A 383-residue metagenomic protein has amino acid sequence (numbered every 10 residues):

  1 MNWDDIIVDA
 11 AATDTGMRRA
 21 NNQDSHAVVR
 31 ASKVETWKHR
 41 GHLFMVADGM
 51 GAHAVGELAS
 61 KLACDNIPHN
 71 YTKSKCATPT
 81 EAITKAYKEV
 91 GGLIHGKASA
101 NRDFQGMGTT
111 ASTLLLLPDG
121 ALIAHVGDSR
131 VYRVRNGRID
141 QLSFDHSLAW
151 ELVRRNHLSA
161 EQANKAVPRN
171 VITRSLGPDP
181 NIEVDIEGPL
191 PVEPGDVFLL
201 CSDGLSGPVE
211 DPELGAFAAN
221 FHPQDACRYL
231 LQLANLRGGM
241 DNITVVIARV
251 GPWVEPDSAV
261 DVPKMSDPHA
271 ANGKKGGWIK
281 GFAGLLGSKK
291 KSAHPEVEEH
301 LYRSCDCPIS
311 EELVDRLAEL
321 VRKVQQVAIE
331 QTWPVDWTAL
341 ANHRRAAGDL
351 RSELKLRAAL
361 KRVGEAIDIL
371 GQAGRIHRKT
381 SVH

Functional and structural regions predicted by a protein language model:
M1-H383: PP2C/PPM-type serine/threonine phosphatase catalytic domain
